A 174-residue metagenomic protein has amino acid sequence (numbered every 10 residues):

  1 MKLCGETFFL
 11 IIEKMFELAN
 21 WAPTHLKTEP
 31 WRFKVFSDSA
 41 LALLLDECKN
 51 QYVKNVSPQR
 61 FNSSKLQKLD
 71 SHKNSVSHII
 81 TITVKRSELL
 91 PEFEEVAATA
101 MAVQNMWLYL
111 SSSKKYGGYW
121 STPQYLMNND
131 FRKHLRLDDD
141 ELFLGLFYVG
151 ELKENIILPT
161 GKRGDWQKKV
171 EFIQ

Functional and structural regions predicted by a protein language model:
M1, F143-Q174: C-terminal helix-cap and adjacent tail motif
M1-S75, Q174: N-terminal amphipathic, basic helical "cap/leader" segment at the start of enzyme domains
A19, I80, R86-H134: Small-aliphatic-rich amphipathic alpha-helix that forms the alpha element of a beta-alpha
V35-S37, T81, Y148: Short, well-ordered beta-strand micro-motif
D38-A40, K85-R86, E151-E154: Short loop segments at secondary-structure junctions
L45-D46, E92, I157-T160: Short, charged, solvent-exposed linker or helix-capping segments at domain edges/interfaces that act as flexible hinges
S77-I79, L144: Structural motif
F131-L144: Short, electropositive alpha-helical surface patch
